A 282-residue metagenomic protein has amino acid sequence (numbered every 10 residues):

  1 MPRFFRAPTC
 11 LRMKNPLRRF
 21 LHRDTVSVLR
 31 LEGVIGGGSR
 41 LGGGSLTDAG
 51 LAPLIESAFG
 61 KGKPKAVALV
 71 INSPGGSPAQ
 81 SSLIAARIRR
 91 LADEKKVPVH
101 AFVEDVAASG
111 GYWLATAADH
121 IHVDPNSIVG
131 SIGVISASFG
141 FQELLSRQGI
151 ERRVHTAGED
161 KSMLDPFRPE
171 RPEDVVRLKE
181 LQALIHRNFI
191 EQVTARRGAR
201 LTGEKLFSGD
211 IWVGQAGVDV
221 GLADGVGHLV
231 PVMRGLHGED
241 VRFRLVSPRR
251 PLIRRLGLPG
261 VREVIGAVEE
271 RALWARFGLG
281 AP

Functional and structural regions predicted by a protein language model:
M1-D124, I135-P282: N-terminal organellar transit peptides
